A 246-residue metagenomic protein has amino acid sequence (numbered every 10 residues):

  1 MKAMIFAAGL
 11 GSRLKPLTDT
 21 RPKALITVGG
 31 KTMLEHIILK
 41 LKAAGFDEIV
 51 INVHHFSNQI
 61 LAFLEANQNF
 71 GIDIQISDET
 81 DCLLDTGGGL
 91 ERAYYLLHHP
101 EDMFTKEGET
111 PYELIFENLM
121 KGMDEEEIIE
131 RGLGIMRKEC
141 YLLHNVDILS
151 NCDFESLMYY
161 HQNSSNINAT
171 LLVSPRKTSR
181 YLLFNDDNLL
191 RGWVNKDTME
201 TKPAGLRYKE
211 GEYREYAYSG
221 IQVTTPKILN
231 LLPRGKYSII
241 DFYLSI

Functional and structural regions predicted by a protein language model:
K2-I5, R13, T27, K31-N145 (+3 more regions): Conserved N-terminal catalytic core of the sugar/cofactor nucleotidyltransferase
L10, R21, F56, T80 (+1 more regions): A generic "binding-loop/recognition-motif" signal
P16-D19: Conserved catalytic-core motifs of eukaryotic protein kinase domains, centered on the activation segment
A24, D73-Q75, N168, L189: Conserved beta-strand segments of alpha/beta enzyme cores
T27, L183, V223-T225: Short, well-ordered beta-strand micro-motif
E101-T110, F116-M120, E125-G134, E139-L142 (+4 more regions): Catalytic-core segments of class I nucleotidyltransferases/pyrophosphorylases that form NMP-activated intermediates
A169-D187: Short beta-strand-to-loop element that shapes/binds the nucleotide-sugar donor at the catalytic cleft/hinge
